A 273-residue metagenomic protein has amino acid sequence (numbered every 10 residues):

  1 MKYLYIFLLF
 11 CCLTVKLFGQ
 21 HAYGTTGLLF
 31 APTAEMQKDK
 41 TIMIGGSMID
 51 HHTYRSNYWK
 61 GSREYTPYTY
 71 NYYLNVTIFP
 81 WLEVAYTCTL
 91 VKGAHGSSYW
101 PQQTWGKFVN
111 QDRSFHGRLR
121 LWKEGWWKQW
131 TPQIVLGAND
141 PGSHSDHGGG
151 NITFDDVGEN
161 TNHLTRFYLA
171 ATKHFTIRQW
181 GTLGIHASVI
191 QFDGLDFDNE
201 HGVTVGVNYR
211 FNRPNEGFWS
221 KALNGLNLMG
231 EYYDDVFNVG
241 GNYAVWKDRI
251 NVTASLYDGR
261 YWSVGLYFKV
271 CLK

Functional and structural regions predicted by a protein language model:
M1-T25, K273: Cleavable N-terminal export/targeting peptides
Q20-H163, F167, T172-I177, R213-F218 (+1 more regions): Transmembrane beta-barrel domains of Gram-negative outer membranes and organellar outer membranes
T41-M43, E83, T182-G184, N227 (+2 more regions): Membrane-spanning beta-strand positions in outer-membrane beta-barrel proteins
I44-M48, Y86-C88, I134-D140, I185-Q191 (+2 more regions): Transmembrane beta-barrel strands of outer-membrane/channel proteins
T69, D112-S114, R166, G202 (+3 more regions): Transmembrane beta-barrel architecture of outer-membrane proteins
S114-L119, V205-V207, D258-K273: Outer-membrane beta-barrel "beta-signal"
D156-Y233: Detector for outer-membrane/organellar transmembrane beta-barrel domains, recognizing the amphipathic beta-strand
E200, N212, E231-N238, N242-K247 (+1 more regions): Contiguous ligand/interfacial binding patches
